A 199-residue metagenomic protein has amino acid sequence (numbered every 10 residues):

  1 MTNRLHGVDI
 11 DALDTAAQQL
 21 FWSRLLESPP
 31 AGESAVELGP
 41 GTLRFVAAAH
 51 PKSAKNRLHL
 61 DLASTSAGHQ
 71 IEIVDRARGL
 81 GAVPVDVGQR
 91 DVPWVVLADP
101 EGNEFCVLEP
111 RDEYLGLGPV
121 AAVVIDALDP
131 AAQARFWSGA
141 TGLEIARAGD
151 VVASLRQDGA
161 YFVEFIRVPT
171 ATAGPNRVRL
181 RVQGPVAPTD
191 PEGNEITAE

Functional and structural regions predicted by a protein language model:
M1-G32, V36-D86, A98-D150, S154-E199: Glyoxalase I/VOC metalloenzyme domain signal
D91-P93, D150: Short acidic/glycine-enriched loop/turn segments that link adjacent beta-strands
